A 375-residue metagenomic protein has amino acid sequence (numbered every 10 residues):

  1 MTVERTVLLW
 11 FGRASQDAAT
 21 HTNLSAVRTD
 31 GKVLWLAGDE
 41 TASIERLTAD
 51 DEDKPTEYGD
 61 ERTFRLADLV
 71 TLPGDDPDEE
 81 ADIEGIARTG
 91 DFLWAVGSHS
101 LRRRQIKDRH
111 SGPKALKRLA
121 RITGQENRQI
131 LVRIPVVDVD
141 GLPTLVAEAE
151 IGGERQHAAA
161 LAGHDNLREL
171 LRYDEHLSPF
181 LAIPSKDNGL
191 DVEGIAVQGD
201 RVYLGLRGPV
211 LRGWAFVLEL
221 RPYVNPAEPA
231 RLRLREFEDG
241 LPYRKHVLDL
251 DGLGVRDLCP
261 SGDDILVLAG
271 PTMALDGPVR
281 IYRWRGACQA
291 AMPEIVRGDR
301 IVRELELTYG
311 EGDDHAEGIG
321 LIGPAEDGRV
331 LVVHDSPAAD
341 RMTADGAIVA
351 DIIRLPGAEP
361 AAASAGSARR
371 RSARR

Functional and structural regions predicted by a protein language model:
M1-R375: Sequence/structural signature of beta-propeller domains
